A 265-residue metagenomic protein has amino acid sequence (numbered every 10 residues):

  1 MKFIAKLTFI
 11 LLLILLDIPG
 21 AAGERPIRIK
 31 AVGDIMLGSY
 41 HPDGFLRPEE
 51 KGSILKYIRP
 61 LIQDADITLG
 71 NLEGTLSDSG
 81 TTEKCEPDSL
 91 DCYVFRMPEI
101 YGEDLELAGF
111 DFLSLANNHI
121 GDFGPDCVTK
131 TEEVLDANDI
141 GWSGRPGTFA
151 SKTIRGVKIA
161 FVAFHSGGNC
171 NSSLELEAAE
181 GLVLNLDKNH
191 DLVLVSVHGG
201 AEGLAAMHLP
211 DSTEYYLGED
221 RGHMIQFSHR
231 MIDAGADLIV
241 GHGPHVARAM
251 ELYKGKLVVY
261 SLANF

Functional and structural regions predicted by a protein language model:
K2-I10: Sec-dependent signal peptide recognition, specifically the positively charged N-region followed immediately by
F9-G20: Hydrophobic h-region of N-terminal signal peptides that target proteins for export in Gram-negative bacteria
A22-F265: Acidic, metal/ion-coordinating pockets
